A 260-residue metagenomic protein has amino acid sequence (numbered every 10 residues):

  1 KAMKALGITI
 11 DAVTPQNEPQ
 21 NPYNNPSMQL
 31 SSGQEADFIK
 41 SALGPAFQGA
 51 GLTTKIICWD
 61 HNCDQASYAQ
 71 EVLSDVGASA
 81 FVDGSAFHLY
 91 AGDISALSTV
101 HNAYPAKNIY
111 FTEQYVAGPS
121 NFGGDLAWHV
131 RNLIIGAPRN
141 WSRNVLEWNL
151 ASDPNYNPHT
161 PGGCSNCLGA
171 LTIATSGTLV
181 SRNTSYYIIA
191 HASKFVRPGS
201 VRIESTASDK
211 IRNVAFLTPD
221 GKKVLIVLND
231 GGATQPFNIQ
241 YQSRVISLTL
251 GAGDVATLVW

Functional and structural regions predicted by a protein language model:
K1-G118: Active-site neighborhood of glycoside hydrolase catalytic domains
V13, S85, A137, V145 (+3 more regions): Conserved, mostly hydrophobic/aromatic
I39, L43, A96, V130-L133 (+2 more regions): Stable alpha-helical elements in mature extracytoplasmic
D60, L89, F111-V116, L146-L150 (+4 more regions): Active-site proximal loops enriched in glycine and acidic residues that flank catalytic Cys/His/Asp and coordinate
S95-A96, P119-G124, L258-W260: Short, charged, surface-exposed secondary-structure boundary motifs
A96-V100, N132-I135, I211-A215, I226 (+1 more regions): Generic recognition of flexible, low-complexity loop/linker segments
N108-I188, E204-A207: Aromatic/acidic polysaccharide-binding cleft in carbohydrate-active enzymes
K194, S205-Q242, T249, G253: Carbohydrate-binding surface patches
